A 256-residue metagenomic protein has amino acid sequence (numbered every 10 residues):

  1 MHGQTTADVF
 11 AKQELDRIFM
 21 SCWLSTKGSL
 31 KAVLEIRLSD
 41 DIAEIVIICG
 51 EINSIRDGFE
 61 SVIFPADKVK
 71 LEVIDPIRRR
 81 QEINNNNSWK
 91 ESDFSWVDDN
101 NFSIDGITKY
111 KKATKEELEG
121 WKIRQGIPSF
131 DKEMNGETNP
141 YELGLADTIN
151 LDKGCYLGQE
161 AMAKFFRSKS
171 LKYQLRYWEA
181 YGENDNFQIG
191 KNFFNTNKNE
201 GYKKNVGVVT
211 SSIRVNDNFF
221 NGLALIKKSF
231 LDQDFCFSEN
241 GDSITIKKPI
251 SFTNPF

Functional and structural regions predicted by a protein language model:
M1, I52-R56, S103-K109, N184-G190 (+1 more regions): Short, conserved charged micro-motifs
M1-F19: Intrinsically disordered, low-complexity, positively charged segments
M1-G3, K70-N85, S170-G182: Short glycine-/aliphatic-rich beta-strand segments at the starts of folded cytosolic domains
H2-D8, D57-P65, R167, R214: Short, intrinsically disordered, mixed-charge
K12-R17, T26-S29, L34, W121 (+3 more regions): Glycine-rich, small/acidic residue-mixed loop/short-helix segments
C22-W23: Short, flexible loop segments at the rims of nucleotide/cofactor-binding pockets, characterized by
A32-P128: Acidic, low-complexity central loop/insert segments
N100-E179: Anionic-ligand-binding alpha/beta catalytic cores of soluble enzymes and soluble regulatory domains that recognize
